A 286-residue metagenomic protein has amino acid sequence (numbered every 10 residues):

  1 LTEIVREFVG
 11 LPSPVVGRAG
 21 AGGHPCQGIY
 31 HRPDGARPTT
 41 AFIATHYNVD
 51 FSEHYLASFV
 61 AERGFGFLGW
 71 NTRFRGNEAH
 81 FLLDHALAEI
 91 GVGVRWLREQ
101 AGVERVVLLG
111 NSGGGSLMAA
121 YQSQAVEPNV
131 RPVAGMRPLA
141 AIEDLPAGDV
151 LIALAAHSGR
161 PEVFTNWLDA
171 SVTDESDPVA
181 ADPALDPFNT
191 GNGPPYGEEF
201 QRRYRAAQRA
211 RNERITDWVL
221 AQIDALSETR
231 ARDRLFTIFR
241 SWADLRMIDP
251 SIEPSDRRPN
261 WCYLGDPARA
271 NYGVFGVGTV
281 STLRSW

Functional and structural regions predicted by a protein language model:
L1-T40: N-terminal cap/lid segment of alpha/beta-hydrolase-fold proteins
G35, T39-F51: Active-site glycine-rich loops that stabilize anionic/oxyanionic intermediates across multiple enzyme folds
A36-P38, H54-S58, A134, A141-P146 (+4 more regions): Alpha/beta-hydrolase superfamily serine-hydrolase fold, recognizing
F42-A44, F67, L151: Hydrophobic beta-strand anchors of alpha/beta hydrolase catalytic cores
A57-A79: Conserved alpha/beta-hydrolase
R73-V107: Catalytic nucleophile-loop/oxyanion-hole region of alpha/beta-hydrolase and closely related hydrolase-like folds
W96-E99, E104-S176: Primarily recognizes the serine-hydrolase "nucleophile elbow" in alpha/beta-hydrolase and SGNH/GDSL folds
A184-W286: Alpha/beta-hydrolase
